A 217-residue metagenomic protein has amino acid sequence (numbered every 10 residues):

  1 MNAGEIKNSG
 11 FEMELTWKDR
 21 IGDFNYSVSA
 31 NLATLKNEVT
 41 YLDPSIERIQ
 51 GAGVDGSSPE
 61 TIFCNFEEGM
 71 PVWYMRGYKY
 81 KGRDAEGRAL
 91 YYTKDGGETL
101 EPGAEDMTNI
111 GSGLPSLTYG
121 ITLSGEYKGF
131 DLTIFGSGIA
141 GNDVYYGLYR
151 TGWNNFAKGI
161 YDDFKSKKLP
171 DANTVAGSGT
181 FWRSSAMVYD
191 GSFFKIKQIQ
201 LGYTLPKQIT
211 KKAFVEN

Functional and structural regions predicted by a protein language model:
M1-K7, F11, K18-G113: Conserved small-residue
N8-E12, N25, S116-G120, F193-Q200: Transmembrane beta-barrel architecture of outer-membrane proteins
L15, V28-A30, I134, N217: Membrane-embedded beta-strand positions of outer-membrane beta-barrel proteins
W17-D19, L32-E38, Y127-G129, G138-N142 (+2 more regions): Transmembrane beta-strands of outer-membrane beta-barrel pores
D23, G129-T133, Q208-I209: Repeated loop/turn-to-beta-strand initiation elements of outer-membrane beta-barrel proteins
S112-Y145: Glycine-rich, aromatic-lined ligand/substrate-binding cores of catalytic and carbohydrate-binding domains
I139-N217: Extracytoplasmic gating/loop element in the C-terminal half of outer-membrane beta-barrel translocons and assembly
